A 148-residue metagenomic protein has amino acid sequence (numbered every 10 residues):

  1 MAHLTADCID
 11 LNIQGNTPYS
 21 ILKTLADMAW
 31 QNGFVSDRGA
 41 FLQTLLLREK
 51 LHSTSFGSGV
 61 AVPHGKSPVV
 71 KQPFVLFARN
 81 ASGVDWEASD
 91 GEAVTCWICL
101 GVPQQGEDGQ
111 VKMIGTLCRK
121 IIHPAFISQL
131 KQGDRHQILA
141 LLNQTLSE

Functional and structural regions predicted by a protein language model:
M1-E148: Cytosolic covalent-transfer regions centered on His/Cys nucleophiles that carry phosphoryl or persulfide groups
